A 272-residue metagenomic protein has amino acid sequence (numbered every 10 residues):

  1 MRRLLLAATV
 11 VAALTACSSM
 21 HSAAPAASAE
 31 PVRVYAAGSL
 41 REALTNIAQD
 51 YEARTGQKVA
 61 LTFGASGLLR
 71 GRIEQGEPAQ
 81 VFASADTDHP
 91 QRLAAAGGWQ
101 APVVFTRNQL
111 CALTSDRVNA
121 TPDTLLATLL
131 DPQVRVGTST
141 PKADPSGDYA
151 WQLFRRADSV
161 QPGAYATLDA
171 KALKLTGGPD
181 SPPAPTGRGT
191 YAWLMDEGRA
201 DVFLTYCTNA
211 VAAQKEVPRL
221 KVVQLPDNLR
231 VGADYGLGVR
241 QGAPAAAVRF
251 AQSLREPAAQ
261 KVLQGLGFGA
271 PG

Functional and structural regions predicted by a protein language model:
M1-S22: Secretory targeting and sorting signals
L6, A101, P226-N228: Residues embedded in well-ordered secondary-structure elements
C17-R54, G67, G71-E74, D86-T87 (+2 more regions): Exported/periplasmic ABC-transporter solute-binding proteins
K58-G67: A short beta-strand-loop structural module common to alpha/beta enzyme folds
G76, Q80-S84, P90-V104: Short beta-strand-centered segments that line the small-molecule binding cleft or hinge of alpha/beta clamshell
